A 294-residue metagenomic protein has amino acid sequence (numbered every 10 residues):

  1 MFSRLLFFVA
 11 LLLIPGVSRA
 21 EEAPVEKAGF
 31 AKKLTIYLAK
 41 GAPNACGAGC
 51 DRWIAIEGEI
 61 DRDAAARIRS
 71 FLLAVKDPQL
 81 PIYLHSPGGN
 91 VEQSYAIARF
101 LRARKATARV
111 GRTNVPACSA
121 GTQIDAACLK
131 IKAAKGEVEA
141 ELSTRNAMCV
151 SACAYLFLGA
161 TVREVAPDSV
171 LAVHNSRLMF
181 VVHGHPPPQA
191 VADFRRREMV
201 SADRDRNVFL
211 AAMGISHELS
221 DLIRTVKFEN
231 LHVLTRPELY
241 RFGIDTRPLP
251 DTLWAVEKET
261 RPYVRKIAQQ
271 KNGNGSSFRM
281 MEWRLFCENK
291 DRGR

Functional and structural regions predicted by a protein language model:
M1-L5: Positively charged n-region of N-terminal signal peptides that target proteins for export
L6-I14: Bacterial N-terminal signal peptides
S18-M148, A152, V162-A172, R177-R294: N-terminal organellar transit peptides
